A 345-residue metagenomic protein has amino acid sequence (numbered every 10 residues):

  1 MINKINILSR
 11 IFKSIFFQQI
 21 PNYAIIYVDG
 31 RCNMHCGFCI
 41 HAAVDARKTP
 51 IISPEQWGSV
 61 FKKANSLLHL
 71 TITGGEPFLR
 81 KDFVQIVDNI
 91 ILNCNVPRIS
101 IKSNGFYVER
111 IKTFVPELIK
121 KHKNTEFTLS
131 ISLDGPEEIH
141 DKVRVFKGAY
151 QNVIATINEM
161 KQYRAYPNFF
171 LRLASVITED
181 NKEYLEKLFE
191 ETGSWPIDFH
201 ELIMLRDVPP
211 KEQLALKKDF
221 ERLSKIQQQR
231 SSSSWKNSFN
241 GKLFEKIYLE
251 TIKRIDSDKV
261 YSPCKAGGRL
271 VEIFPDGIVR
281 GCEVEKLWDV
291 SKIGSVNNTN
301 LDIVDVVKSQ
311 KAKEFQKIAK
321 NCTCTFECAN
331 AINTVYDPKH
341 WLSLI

Functional and structural regions predicted by a protein language model:
M1-P21, S233-D256, T334-I345: Alpha-helical membrane-targeting segments
I2-E126: Conserved alpha-helical substructure of the radical SAM core
I7-S14, Q19-I20, A42, I278-I345: Flexible mid-to-C-terminal extensions adjoining Fe-S/redox cofactors in radical SAM and related proteins
Y23-T49, T71-T73, F169-T178, F189-G193 (+5 more regions): Soluble, non-transmembrane catalytic domains of enzymes that act on hydrophobic metabolites at membranes
R31, F38, A266, T323-F326: Short, cysteine/histidine-rich loop/knuckle motifs that typically chelate Zn2+
N33, V84, V108, P136-E137 (+2 more regions): Alpha-helix N-cap/helix-start and coil->helix boundary motif
E55-K62, Q85-D88, L92, T113-E117 (+6 more regions): Replace "anionic and nucleotidyl ligands
K121-R280, V284-S295, D337: Radical SAM enzyme [4Fe-4S]-AdoMet core and its adjacent flexible, acidic and glycine-rich loops/tails across
